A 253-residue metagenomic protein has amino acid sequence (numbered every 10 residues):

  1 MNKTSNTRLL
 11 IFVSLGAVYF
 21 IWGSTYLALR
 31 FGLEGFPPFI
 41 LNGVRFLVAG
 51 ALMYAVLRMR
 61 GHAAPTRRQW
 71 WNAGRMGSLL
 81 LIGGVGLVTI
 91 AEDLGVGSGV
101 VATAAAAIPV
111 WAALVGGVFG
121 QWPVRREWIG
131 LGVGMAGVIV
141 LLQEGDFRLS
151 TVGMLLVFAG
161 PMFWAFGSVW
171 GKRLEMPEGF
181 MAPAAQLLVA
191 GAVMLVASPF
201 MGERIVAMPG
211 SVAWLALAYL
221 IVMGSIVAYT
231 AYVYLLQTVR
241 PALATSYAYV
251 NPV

Functional and structural regions predicted by a protein language model:
M1-G43, A49, D146-R173, A192-V193 (+1 more regions): Glycine-/small-residue-enriched transmembrane alpha-helix faces in small-molecule transporters and effluxers
I21, T25-Y26, Y54-A105, V138-V140 (+1 more regions): Specific transmembrane alpha-helical segments of multi-pass solute transporters/efflux pumps, especially DMT/EamA
S24, A28-F31, G35, A49-T66 (+5 more regions): Membrane-interface helix-cap regions at the ends of transmembrane helices in multi-pass membrane proteins
N42-V44, V100-A107, W170-A192, V222-V253: Helix-helix packing/entry segments at the starts of transmembrane helices
L52-A64, I108-I129, V253: C-terminal transmembrane-helix exit sites in multi-pass transporters
M53, M76, A107, P123-Q143 (+3 more regions): Hydrophobic transmembrane alpha-helices of multi-pass small-molecule transport proteins
M53, W111-L114, V118, L149-E203 (+2 more regions): Transmembrane alpha-helical segments that form core, pore/gating elements of small-molecule transporters/exporters
P65-W71, G99-A105, V118-V140, F147-L156 (+2 more regions): Loop-to-transmembrane alpha-helix entry segments
